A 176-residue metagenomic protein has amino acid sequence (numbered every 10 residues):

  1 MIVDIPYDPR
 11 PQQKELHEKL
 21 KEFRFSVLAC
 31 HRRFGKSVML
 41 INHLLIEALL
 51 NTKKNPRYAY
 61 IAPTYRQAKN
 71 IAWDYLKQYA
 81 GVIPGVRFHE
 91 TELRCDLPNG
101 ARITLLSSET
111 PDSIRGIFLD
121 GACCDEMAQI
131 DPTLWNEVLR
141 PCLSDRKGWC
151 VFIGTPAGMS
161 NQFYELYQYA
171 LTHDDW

Functional and structural regions predicted by a protein language model:
M1-W176: Phosphate/NTP-binding elements of NTP-utilizing enzymes
